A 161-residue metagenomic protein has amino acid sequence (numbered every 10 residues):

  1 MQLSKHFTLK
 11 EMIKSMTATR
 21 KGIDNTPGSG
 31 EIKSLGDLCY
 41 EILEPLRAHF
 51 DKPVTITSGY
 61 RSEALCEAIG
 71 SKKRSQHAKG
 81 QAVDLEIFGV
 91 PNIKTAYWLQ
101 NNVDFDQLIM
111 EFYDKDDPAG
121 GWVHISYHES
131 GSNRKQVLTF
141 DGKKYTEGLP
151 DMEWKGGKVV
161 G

Functional and structural regions predicted by a protein language model:
M1-H49, G142-G161: Extracytoplasmic cell-surface/polysaccharide-interacting catalytic and binding patches
L38-I42, L65, Q81, P91 (+1 more regions): Amphipathic alpha-helical interface surfaces
E44-G70: Extended, low-complexity, intrinsically disordered C-terminal regulatory tails of eukaryotic serine/threonine kinases
H49, A78, P118-G120: A generic structural signal for short, non-catalytic loop/turn and secondary-structure boundary residues
T55-T57, A82-E86, H124-S126: Structural recognition of the beta-strand scaffold that forms the well-ordered cores of secreted hydrolase catalytic
A68-A78, Y113-D116: Short, flexible, solvent-exposed loop/turn segments with mixed acidic/basic and small polar residues
K73-I93: Acidic, His- and aromatic-enriched active-site or binding-groove loops in soluble protein domains that engage sugars
I87-G161: Catalytic cores and adjacent binding grooves of peptidoglycan-active enzymes
